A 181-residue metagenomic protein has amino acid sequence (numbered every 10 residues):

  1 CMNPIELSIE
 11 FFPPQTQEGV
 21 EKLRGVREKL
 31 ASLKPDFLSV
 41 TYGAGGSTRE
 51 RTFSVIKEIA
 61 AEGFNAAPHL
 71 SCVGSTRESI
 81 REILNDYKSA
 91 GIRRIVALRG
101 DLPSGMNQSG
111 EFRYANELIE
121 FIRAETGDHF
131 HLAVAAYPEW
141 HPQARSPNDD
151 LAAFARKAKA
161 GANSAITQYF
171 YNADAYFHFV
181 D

Functional and structural regions predicted by a protein language model:
P4-S8, D36-S39, N65-H69, R94-V96 (+2 more regions): Structural preference for beta-strand elements that scaffold enzyme active sites
E6-K22, A44, A66-E78, H131-D149: Active-site mouth loops of central-metabolism enzymes
E10, L38, Y87, K157 (+1 more regions): Conserved, mostly hydrophobic/aromatic
E18-V20, G46-E58, T76-E82, D101-I122 (+2 more regions): Active-site-adjacent beta->alpha loops and helix N-cap segments on the catalytic face of soluble alpha/beta enzymes
D36-R51, V55-G74: Active-site cofactor/substrate anionic-group-binding motifs, chiefly glycine- and Lys/Arg-rich phosphate-binding loops
I80, G127-D181: Active-site-adjacent structural elements that line small-molecule/cofactor binding pockets in enzymes
